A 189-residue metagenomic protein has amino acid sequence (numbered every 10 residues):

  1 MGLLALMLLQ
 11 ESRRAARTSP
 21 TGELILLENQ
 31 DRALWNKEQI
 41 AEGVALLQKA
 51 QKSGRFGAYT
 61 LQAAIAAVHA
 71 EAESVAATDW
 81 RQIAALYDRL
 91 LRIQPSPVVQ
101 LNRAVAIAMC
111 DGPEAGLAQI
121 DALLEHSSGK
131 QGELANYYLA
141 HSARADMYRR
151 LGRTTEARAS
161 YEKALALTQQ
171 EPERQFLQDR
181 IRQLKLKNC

Functional and structural regions predicted by a protein language model:
M1-D88: Amphipathic helix-loop-helix modules that constitute alpha-helical solenoid scaffolds
G2, G54, A58, Q94 (+3 more regions): Residue signature of alpha-solenoid helical repeat architecture, marking inter-repeat boundaries and helix-start
L3, M7-Q10, Q62, A66 (+4 more regions): "A position-specific structural signal for the A-helix of alpha-solenoid helical repeats
E11, S74-A77, C110, L151 (+1 more regions): Structural motif corresponding to the intra-repeat A-B loop/turn of tetratricopeptide repeats
W35, R55, V75, L91-R92 (+3 more regions): Structural signature of alpha-solenoid helical repeat scaffolds
Q62, V98-V99, L139, F176: Start-of-helix register in tetratricopeptide repeats
